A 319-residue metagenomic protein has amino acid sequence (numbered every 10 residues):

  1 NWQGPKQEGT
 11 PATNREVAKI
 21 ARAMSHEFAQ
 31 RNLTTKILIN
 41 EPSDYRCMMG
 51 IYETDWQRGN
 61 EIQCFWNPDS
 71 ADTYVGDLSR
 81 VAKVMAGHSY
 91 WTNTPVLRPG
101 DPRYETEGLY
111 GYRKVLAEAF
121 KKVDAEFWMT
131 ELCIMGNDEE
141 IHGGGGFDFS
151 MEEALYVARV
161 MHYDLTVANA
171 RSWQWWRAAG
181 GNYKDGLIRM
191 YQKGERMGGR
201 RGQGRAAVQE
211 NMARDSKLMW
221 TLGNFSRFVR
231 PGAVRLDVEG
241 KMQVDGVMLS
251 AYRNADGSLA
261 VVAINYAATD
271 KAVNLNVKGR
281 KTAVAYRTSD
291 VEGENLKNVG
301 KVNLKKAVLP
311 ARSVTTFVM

Functional and structural regions predicted by a protein language model:
N1: Mobile, glycine-rich extracellular loop/lid and propeptide segments that shape or gate substrate/ligand access
E8-V160: Noncatalytic carbohydrate-binding groove/subsite architecture in carbohydrate-active enzymes
F127-N224, L236-M242: Aromatic/acidic polysaccharide-binding cleft in carbohydrate-active enzymes
D164, L222, V261, A285 (+1 more regions): Hydrophobic, well-ordered secondary-structure elements that form the walls of internal hydrophobic environments
R230-L236, R280-K281: Glycine-centered loop/turn motifs
K241-K281, R312: Carbohydrate-binding surface patches
V277-E294: Solvent-exposed beta-hairpin/edge-strand motifs
N298-M319: C-terminal beta-strand-rich structural cap/linker in extracellular carbohydrate-active enzymes
